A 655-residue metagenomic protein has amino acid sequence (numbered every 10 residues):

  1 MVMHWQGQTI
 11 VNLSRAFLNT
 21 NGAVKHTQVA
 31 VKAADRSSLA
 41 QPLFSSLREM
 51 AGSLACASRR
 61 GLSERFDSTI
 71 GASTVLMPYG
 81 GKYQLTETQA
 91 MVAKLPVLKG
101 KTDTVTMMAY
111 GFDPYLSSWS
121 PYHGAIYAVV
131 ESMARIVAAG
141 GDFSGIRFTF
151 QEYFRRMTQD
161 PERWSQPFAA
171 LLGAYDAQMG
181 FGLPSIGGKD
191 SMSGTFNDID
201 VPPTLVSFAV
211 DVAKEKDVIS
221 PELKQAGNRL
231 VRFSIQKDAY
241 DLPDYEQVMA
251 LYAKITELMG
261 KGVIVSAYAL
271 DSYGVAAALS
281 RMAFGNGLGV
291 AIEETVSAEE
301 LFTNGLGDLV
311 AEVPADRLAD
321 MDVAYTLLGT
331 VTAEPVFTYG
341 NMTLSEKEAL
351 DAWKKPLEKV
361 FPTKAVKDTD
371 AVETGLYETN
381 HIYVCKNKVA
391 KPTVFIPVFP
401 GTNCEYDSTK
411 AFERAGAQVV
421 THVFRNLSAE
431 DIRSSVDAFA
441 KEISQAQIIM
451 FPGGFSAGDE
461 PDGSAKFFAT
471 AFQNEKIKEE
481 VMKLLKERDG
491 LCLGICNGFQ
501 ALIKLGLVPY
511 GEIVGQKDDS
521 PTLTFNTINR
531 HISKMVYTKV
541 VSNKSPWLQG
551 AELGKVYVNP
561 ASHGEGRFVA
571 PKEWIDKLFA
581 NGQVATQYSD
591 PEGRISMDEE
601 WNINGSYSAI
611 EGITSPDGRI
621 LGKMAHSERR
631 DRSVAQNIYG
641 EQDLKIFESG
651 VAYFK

Functional and structural regions predicted by a protein language model:
M1-I448, P452-G458, A471-M482, S608 (+4 more regions): Glycine/proline-enriched, intrinsically flexible loops and inter-domain linkers
Q159, P461-A469, T586-Q587, G593-M597: Short, basic, glycine/proline-bearing loop/turn elements
S193-T195, K216, Q500-K504, Y510-G511 (+2 more regions): Short, well-ordered, mixed-charge alpha-helical segments that flank or form enzyme active sites
A269, C496, H626: Active-site glycine-centered loops adjacent to acidic/histidine catalytic or metal-binding residues that shape
L328, R433-S434, A438-K441, M482-K483 (+1 more regions): Amide-donor transfer/coupling interface in amidating biosynthetic enzymes
Y406, E460-D462, L502-L505, P571 (+1 more regions): Short glycine-/acidic-enriched loop or helix-start segments at secondary-structure transitions that form or flank
P452, S456-K544: Cysteine-nucleophile active-site neighborhood
